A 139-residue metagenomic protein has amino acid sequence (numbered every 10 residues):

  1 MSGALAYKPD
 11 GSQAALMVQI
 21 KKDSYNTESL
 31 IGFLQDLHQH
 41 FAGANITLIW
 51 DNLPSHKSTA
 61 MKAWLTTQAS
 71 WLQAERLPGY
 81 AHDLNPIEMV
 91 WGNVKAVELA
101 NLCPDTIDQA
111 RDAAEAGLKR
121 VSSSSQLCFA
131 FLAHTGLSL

Functional and structural regions predicted by a protein language model:
M1-L139: Short functional hotspots at interaction and active-site rims
